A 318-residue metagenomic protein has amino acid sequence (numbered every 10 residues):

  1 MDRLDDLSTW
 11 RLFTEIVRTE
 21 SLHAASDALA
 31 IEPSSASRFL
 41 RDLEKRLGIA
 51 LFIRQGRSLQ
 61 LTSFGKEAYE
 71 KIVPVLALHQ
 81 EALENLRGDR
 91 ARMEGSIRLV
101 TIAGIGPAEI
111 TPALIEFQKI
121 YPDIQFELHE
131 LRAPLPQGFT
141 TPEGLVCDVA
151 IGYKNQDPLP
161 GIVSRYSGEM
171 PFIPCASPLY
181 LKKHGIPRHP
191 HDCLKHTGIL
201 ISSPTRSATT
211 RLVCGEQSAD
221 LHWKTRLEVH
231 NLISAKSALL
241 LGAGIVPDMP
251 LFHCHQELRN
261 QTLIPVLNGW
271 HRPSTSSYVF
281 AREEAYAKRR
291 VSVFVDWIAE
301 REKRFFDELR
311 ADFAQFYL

Functional and structural regions predicted by a protein language model:
M1-R3, E70, D123, L251-N260 (+1 more regions): C-terminal effector-binding regulatory domain of bacterial HTH transcription factors
T14-A30: Short helix-boundary/capping micro-motifs
E32, F39-D42, A113: Residues within the DNA-recognition helix of helix-turn-helix
E44-S63: A short LG(V/I)-centered, amphipathic sequence patch enriched for acidic residue(s) preceding the LG motif
G56-L59, K66, A77-V100: Short helix-loop hinge/linker segments at domain boundaries
G95-L159: Central regulatory/effector-binding core of bacterial HTH transcription factors
E130-S207, R211-E228: Acidic, Gly/Pro-rich loop/turn segments at junctions of secondary structure
A219-P265, R272: Hydrophobic hinge/microswitch elements
